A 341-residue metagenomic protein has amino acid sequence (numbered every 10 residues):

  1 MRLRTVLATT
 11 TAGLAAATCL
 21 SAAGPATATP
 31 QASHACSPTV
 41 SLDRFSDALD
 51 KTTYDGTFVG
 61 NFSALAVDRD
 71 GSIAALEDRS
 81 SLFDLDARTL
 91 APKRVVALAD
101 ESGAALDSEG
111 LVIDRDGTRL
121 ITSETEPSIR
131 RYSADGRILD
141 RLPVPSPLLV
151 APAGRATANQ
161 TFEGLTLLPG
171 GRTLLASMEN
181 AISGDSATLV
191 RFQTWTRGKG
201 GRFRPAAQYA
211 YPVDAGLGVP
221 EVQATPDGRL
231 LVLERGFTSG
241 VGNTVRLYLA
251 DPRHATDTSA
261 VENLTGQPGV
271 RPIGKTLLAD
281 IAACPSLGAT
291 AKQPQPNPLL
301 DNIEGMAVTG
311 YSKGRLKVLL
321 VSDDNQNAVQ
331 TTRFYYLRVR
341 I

Functional and structural regions predicted by a protein language model:
R2-T5, G13, G24-I341: Sequence/structural signature of beta-propeller domains
T9-S21: Bacterial N-terminal signal peptides
